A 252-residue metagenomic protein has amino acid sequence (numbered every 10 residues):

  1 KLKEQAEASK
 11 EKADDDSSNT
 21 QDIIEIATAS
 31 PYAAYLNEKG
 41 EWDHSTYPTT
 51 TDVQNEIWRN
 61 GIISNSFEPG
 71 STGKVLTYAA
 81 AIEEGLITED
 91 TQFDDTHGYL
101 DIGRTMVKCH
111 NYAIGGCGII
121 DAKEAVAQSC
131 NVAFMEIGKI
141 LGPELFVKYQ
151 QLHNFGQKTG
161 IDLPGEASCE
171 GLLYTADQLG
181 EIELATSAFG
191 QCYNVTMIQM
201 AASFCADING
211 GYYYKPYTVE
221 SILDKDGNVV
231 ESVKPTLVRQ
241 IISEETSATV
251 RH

Functional and structural regions predicted by a protein language model:
L2-E7, D14-S71, L76-H252: Beta-lactam-recognizing serine transpeptidase/beta-lactamase-like catalytic domain environment
